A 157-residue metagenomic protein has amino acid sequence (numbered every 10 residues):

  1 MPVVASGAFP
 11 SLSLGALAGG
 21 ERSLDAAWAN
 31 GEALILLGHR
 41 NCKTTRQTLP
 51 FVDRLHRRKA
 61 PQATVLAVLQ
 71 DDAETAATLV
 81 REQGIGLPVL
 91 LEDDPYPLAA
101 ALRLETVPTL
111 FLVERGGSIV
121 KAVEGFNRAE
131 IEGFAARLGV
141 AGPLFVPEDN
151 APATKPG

Functional and structural regions predicted by a protein language model:
M1-A33, Q47, R57-T64, V68 (+5 more regions): Non-globular targeting/processing and membrane-anchoring segments
G15, P88-D93: Short acidic-hydrophobic, aromatic-tinged amphipathic segments that line or gate anion-handling sites
L37-R54: Conserved redox-active cysteine motifs that mediate thiol-disulfide chemistry, especially di-cysteine Cys-X(1-2)-Cys
C42, L98-A99: A generic structural signal for short hydrophobic patches within well-formed alpha-helices
D71, D93-D94: Short beta->alpha linker loops
